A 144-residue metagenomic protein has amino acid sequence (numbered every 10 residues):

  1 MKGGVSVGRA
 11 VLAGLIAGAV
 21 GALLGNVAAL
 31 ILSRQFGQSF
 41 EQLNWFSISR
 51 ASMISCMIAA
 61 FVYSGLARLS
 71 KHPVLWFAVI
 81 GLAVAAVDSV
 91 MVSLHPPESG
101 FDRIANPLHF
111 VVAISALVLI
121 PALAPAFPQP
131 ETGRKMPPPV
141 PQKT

Functional and structural regions predicted by a protein language model:
M1-G8: Short, Lys/Arg-rich, polar N-terminal cytosolic tail immediately upstream of the first transmembrane signal-anchor
R9-A17, G21, V111-P139, T144: Membrane-water interface at the C-terminal end of transmembrane alpha helices
A10-L12, A19-W45: Membrane-helix boundary elements
A22, L82-S93: Aromatic-anchored segments of alpha-helical transmembrane domains
S39-C56, V74, V79-I80: Loop-to-helix transition at the N-terminal end of transmembrane alpha-helices
F46-S55, I104-I114: Alpha-helical transmembrane segments of polytopic membrane proteins
A59-A86: Loop-to-transmembrane helix junctions at the membrane interface
V90-N106: Membrane-helix boundary connector in multi-pass membrane proteins
